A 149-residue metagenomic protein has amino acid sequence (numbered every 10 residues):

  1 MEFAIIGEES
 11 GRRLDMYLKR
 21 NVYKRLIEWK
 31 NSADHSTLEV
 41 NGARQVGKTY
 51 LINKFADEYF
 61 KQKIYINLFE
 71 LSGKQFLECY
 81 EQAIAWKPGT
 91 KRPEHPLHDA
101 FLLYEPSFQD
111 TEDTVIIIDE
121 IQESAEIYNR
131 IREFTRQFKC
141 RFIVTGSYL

Functional and structural regions predicted by a protein language model:
M1-L149: Phosphate-binding site recognition
